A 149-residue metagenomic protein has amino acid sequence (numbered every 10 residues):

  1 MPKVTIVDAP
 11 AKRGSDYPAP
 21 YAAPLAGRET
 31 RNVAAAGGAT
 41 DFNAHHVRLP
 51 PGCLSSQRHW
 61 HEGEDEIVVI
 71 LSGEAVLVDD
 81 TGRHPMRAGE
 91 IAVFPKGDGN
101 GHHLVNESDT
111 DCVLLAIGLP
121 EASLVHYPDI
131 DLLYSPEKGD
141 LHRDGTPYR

Functional and structural regions predicted by a protein language model:
M1-D41, V125-R149: A short, N-terminal "cap"/entry segment at the start of jelly-roll beta-barrel domains of the cupin/DSBH fold
N32, H45-H61, D98-G99: Conserved short histidine dyad/triad with adjacent acidic residue
G38, G63, D98, D109-T110: Short strand-connecting beta-turns/loops that link adjacent beta-strands
H46-P50, W60-L77, I117-L119: Short, conserved beta-strand element in jelly-roll/cupin
P50-L54, E74, R83, D98-N100 (+2 more regions): Short, charged/polar surface micro-motifs in flexible loops or helix N-caps
Q57, L77-V78, F94, G101-E107: Short beta-strand His + acidic residue motifs that chelate non-heme Fe in jelly-roll/DSBH and cupin folds
D80-G97: Short acidic-glycine-tyrosine-enriched beta hairpin
V93, E107-L124: A short hydrophobic beta-strand segment most commonly corresponding to one strand of the jelly-roll/cupin
